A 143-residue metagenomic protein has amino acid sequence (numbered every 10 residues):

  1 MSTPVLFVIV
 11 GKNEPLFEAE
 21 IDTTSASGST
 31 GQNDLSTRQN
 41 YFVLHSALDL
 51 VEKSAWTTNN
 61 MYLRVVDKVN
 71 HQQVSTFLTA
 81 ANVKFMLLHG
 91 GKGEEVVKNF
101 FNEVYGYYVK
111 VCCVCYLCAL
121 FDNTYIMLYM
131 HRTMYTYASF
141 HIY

Functional and structural regions predicted by a protein language model:
S2-V5, P15-Y143: Acidic, low-complexity cytosolic segments
V10-G11: Short, acidic, Ser/Thr-enriched surface-loop or helix-capping motifs
